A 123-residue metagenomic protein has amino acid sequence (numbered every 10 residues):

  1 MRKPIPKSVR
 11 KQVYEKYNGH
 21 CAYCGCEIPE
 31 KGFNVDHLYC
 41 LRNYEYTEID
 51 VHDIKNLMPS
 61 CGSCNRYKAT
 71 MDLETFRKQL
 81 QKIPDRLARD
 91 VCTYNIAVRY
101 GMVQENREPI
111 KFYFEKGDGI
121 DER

Functional and structural regions predicted by a protein language model:
M1-Q12, C26-P29, E48-M58, R66-R123: Extended charged
Q12-G19: Sequence/structural segment immediately N-terminal to covalent heme-attachment motifs in c-type and related
H20, E30: RNase H-like DDE/DDD metal-dependent nuclease/strand-transfer catalytic core used by mobile genetic elements
C21-C24, C61: Short cysteine-rich clusters marking metal-coordination/redox-active sites
N34-L38: Histidine-centered catalytic micro-motifs used for acid/base chemistry in nuclease and nucleotide-processing active
Y44-Y46: Acidic, metal/ion-handling microdomains and their immediate structural contexts
